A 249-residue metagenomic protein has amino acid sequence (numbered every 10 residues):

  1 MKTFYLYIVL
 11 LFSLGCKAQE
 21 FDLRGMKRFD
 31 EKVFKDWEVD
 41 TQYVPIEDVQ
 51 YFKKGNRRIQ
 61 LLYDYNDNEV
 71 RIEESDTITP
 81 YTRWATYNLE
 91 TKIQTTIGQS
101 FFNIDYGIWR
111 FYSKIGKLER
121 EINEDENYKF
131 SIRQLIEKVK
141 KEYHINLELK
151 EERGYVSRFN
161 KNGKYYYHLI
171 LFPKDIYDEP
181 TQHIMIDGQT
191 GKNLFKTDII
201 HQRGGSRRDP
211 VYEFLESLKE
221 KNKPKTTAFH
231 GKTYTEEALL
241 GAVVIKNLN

Functional and structural regions predicted by a protein language model:
M1-R24: Bacterial Sec-dependent N-terminal signal peptides
Q19-N249: Glycine/tyrosine- and acidic-biased, solvent-exposed loop/turn segments at the edges of beta-strands
